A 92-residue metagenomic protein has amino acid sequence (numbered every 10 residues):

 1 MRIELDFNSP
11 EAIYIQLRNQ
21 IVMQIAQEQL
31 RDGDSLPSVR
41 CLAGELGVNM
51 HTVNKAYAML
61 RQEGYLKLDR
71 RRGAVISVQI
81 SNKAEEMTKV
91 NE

Functional and structural regions predicted by a protein language model:
M1-S35, C41: Extreme N-terminal segment that seeds HTH/winged-HTH DNA-binding domains in transcriptional regulators
Y14, R18, V53, N91-E92: Short, amphipathic alpha-helical "lid/cap" segments that border enzyme active or binding sites
L36, Y65-I76, I80: Short, Lys/Arg-rich nucleic-acid/phosphate-binding segment
L36-K67: N-terminal helix-turn-helix
I80-E92: Conserved segment of winged-helix/HTH DNA-binding domains
